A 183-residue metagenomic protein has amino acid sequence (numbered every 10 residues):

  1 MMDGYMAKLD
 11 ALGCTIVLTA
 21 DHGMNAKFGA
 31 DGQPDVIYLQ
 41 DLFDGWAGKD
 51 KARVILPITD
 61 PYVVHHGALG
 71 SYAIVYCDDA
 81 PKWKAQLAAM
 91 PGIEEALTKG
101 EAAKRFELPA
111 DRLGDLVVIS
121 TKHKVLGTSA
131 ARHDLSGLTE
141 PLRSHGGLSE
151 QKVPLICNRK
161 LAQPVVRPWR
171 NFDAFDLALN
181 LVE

Functional and structural regions predicted by a protein language model:
M1-E183: Feature captures the catalytic ectodomains and active-site-proximal regions of enzymes that hydrolyze or transfer
